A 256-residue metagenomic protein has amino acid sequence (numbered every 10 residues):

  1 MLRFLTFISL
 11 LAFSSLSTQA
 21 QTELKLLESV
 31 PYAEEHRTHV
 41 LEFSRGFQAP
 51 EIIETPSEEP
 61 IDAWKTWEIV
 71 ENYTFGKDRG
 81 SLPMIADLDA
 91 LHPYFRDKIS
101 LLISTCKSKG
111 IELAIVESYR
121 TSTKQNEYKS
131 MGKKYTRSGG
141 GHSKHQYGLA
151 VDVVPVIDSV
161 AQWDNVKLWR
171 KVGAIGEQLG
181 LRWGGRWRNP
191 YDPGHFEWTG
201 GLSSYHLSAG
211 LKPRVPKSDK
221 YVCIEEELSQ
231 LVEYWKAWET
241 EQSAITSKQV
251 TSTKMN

Functional and structural regions predicted by a protein language model:
M1-G80, P216-N256: N-terminal secretory targeting signals
L27-S29, A33, S138-N256: Catalytic cores and adjacent binding grooves of peptidoglycan-active enzymes
H36, L91, F95-L102, K124 (+1 more regions): Stable alpha-helical elements in mature extracytoplasmic
G46, P50, L101-E112, S122-M131 (+1 more regions): Structured segments of extracytoplasmic/periplasmic soluble domains in secreted or envelope-associated proteins
Y73-V116: Active-site acidic/histidine clusters and adjacent loop/turn architecture that either coordinate catalytic ions
I85-D97, Y119, W163-R170, P190: Soluble non-cytosolic domains of exported or imported proteins
Y94-L102, C106, V116, K134-G140 (+2 more regions): Catalytic phosphate/metal-binding cores of nucleic-acid and nucleotide-processing enzymes, i.e., regions that mediate
E112-S130, P190-G194, T199: Acidic helix-start/capping segments at beta-turn-to-alpha-helix junctions
